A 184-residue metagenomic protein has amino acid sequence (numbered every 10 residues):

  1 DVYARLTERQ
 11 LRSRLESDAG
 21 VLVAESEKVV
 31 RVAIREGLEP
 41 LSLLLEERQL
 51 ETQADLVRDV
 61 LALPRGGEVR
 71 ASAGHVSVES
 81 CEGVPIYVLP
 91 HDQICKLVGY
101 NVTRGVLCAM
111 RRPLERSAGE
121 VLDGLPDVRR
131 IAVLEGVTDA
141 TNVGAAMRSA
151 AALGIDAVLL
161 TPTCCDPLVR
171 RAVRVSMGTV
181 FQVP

Functional and structural regions predicted by a protein language model:
D1-V60, C164-C165: Boundary-proximal intrinsically disordered activation/regulatory segments immediately upstream of a helical core
V2-R5, K96, G136: Residue-level recognition of specific faces of alpha-helices
T7, E46, S80, R116-V121: Short, solvent-exposed coil/turn linker segments
R12-D18, V78-C81, D156-L159: N-terminal start-of-chain detector that recognizes signal peptides and the immediate post-cleavage beginning
K28, R35, A62, E68-V69 (+6 more regions): RNA substrate-binding interface of SAM-dependent RNA methyltransferases
Q53-G66, A73-E79: Short, aromatic/basic amphipathic alpha-helical patches
